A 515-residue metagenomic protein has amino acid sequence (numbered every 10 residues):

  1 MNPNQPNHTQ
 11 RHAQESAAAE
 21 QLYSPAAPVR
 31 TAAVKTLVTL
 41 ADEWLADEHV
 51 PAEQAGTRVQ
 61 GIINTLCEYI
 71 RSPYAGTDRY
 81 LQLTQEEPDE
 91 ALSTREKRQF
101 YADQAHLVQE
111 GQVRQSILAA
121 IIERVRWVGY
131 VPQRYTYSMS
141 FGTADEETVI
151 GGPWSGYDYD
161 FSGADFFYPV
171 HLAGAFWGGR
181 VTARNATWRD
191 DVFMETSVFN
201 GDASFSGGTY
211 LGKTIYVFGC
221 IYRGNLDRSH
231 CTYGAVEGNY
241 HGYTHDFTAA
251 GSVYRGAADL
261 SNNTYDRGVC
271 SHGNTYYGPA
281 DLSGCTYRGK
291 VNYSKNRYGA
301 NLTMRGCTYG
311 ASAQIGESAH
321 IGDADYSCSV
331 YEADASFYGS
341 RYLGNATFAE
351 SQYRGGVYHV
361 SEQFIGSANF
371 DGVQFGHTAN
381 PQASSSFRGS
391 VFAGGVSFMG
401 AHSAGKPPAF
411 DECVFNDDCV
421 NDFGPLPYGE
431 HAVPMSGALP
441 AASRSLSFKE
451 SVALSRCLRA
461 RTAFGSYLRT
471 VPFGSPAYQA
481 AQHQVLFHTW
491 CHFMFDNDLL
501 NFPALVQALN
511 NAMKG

Functional and structural regions predicted by a protein language model:
M1-Q14: Membrane-embedded hydrophobic alpha-helical segments
N4, D42-E43: Extended active-site and interfacial segments that coordinate phosphate-rich ligands in large catalytic machineries
S16-E20, P25, T31-K35, E43-D78 (+1 more regions): N-terminal leader/targeting and pre-domain segments
